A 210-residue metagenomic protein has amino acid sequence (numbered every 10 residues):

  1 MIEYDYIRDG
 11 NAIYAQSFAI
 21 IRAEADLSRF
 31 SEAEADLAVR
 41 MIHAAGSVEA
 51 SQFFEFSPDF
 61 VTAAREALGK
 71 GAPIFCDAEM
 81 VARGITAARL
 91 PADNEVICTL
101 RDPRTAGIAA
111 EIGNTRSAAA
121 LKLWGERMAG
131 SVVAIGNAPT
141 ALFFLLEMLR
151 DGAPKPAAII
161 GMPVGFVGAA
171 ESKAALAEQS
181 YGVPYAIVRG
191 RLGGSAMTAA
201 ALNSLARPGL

Functional and structural regions predicted by a protein language model:
M1-G71: N-terminal nucleotide/polyanion-binding subdomain common to many enzyme families
G10, F53, A134-I135, M162-G165 (+2 more regions): Glycine- and other small-residue-rich loops at beta-strand/loop junctions that grip anionic moieties
A15-R22, V39-I42, T62-R65, A82 (+5 more regions): Predominant activation on well-ordered alpha-helical scaffold segments within soluble catalytic domains
I20-S28, A44-V48, A67-G71, A88 (+4 more regions): Change "in soluble alpha/beta enzymes" to "in soluble alpha/beta proteins
D77, I160-G161, A201: Buried hydrophobic positions in well-ordered alpha/beta secondary-structure cores of metabolic enzymes
A78-L149, A157, G165, K173: Conserved mixed alpha/beta catalytic, RNA-binding, or beta-rich assembly cores of soluble enzyme, regulatory
V167-L210: C-terminal functional extensions of proteins
